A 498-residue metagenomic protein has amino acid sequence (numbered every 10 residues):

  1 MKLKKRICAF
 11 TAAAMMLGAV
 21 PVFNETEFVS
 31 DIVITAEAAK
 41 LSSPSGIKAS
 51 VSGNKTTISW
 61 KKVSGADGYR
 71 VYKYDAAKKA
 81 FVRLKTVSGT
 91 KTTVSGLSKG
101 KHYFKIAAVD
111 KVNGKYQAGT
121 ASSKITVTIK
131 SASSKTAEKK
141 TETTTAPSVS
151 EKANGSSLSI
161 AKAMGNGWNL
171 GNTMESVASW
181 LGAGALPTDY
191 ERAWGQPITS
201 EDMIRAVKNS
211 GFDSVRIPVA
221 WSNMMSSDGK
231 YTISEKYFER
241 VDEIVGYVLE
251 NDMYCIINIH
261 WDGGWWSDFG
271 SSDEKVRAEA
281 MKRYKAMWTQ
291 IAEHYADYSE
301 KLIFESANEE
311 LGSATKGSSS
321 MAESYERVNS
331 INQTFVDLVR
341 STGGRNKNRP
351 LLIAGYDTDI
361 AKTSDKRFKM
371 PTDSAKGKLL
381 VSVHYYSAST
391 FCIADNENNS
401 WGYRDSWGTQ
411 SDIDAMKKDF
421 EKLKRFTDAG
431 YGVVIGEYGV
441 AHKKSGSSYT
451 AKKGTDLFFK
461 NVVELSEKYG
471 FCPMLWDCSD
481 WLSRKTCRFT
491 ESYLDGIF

Functional and structural regions predicted by a protein language model:
A19-K40: Sec-dependent signal peptide cleavage junction
A38-G65, G114-A132: Pro/Thr/Ser/Gly-rich low-complexity, intrinsically disordered linker/stalk tracts
R83-G89: Short beta-strand segments within Ig-like beta-sandwich modules, predominantly Fibronectin type-III
V94-Y116: Beta-strand-rich modules
E138-S214: N-terminal carbohydrate-binding accessory modules
W194-S214, K230-W261, D268-S306, V328-R340: An active-site-proximal structural segment forming one wall of the substrate-binding cleft that immediately precedes
A278, K282-D412, K418-A441, K468-Y469: Active-site region of glycoside hydrolase catalytic domains
Q410-D495: Substrate-binding cleft of secreted/luminal carbohydrate-active enzymes
